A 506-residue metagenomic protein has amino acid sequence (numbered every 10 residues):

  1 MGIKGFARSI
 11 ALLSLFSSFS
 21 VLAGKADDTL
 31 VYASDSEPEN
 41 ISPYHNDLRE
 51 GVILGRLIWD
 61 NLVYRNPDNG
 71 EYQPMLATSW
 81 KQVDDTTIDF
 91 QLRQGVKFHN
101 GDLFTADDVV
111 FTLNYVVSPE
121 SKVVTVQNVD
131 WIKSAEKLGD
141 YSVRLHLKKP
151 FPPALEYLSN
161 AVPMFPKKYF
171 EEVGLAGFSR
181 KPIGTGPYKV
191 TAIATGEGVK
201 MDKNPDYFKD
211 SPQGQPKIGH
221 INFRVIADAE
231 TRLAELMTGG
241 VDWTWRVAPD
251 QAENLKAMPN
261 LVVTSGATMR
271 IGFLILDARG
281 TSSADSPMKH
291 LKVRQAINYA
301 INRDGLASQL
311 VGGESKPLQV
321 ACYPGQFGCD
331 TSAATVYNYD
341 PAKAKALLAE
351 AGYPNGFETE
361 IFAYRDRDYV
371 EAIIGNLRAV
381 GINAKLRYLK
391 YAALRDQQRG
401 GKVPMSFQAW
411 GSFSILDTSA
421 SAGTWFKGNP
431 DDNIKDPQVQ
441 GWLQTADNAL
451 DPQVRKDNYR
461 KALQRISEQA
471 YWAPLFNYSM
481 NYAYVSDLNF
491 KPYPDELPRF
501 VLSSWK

Functional and structural regions predicted by a protein language model:
D27-L30, P152, A194, G198 (+5 more regions): Detector for C-terminal structural segments
A33-D84, N114, I183: N-terminal lobe/hinge region of extracytoplasmic solute-binding protein
S36-V52, M75-L76, D102, V124 (+5 more regions): A structural "hinge/loop" feature
N66-P67, S159-P216, H220-N222, P341-A342 (+1 more regions): Gly/Pro-rich hinge or "lid" segments in bacterial periplasmic/extracellular proteins
T78-K122, L138, R144-H146, E235 (+1 more regions): Aromatic- and charge-enriched surface segment that lines or borders ligand/interaction sites
K81, V126-Y169, A194: Surface-exposed binding/hinge segments that line and control ligand-binding clefts or catalytic entry sites
Y188, S283-A284, S315-E350, D368: Structural transition elements
D206-N254, N383-K385: Ligand-site clamp/hinge motif
